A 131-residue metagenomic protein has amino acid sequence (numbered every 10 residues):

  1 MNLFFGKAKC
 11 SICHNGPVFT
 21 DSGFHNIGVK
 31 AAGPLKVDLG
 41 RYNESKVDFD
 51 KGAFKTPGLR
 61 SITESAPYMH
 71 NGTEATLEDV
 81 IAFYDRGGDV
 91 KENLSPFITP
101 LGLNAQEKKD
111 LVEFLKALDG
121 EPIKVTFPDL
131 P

Functional and structural regions predicted by a protein language model:
M1-P131: Periplasmic c-type cytochrome electron-transfer domains
